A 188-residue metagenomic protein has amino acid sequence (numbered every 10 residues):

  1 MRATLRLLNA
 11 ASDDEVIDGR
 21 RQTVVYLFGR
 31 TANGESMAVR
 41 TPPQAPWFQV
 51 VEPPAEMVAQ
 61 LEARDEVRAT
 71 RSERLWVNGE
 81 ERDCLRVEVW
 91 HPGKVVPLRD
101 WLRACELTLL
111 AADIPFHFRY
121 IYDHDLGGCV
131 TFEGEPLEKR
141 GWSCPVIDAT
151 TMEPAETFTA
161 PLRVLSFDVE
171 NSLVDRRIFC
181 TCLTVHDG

Functional and structural regions predicted by a protein language model:
M1-G188: The two-metal-ion catalytic cores of nucleic-acid processing enzymes
